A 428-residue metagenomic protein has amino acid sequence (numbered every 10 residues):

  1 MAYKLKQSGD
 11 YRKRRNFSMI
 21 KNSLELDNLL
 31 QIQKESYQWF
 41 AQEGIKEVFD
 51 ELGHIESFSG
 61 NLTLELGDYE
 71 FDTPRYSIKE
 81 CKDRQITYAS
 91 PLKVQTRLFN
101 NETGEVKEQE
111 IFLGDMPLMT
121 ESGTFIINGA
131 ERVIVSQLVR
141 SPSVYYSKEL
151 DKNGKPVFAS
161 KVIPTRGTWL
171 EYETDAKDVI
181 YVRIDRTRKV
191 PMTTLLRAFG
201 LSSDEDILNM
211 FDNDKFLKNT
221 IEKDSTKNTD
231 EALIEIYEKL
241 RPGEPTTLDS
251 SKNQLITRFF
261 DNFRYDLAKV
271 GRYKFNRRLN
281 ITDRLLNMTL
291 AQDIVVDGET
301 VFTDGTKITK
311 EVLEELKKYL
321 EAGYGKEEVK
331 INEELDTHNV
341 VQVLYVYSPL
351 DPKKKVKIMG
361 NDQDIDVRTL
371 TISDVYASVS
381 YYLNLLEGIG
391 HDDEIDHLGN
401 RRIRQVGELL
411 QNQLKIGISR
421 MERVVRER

Functional and structural regions predicted by a protein language model:
M1-R428: N-terminal non-catalytic structural scaffold regions of very large proteins
